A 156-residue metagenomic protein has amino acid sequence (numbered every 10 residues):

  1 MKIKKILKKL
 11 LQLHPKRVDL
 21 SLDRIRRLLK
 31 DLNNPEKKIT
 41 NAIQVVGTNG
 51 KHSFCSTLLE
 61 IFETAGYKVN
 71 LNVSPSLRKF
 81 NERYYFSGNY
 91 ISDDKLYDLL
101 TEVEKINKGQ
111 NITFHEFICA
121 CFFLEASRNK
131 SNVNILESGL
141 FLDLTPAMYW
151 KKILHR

Functional and structural regions predicted by a protein language model:
M1-V18: Charged, amphipathic alpha-helical linker segments immediately N-terminal to NTP-binding catalytic cores
K9-Q12, D31-N34, E60: Generic detector of low-complexity/intrinsically disordered segments and short hydrophobic N-terminal stretches
K16-R17, L22, R26-D31, P35-K38 (+1 more regions): ATP-dependent carboxylate-amine ligase catalytic core
N41-Q44, S53-L71: A conserved segment at the C-terminal end of the G1
